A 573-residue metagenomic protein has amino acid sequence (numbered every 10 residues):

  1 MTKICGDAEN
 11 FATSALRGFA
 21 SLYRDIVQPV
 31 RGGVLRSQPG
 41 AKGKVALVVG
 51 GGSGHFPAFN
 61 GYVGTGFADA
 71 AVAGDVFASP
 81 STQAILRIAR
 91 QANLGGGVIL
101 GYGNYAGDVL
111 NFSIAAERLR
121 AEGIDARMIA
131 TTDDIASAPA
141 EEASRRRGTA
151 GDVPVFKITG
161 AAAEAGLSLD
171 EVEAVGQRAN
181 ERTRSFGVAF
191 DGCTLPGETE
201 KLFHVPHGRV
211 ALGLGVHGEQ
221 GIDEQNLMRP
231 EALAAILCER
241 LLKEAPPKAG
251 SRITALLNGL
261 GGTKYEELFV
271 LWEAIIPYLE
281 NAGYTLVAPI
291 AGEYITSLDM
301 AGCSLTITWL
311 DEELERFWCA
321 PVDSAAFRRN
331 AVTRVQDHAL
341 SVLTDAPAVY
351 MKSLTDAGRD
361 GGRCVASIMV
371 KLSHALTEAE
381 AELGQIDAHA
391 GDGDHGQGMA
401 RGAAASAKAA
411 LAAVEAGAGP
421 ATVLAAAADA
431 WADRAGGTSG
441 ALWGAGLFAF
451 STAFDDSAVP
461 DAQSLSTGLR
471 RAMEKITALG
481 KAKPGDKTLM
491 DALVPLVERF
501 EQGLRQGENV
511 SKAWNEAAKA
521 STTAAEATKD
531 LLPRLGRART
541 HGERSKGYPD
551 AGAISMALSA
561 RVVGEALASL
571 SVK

Functional and structural regions predicted by a protein language model:
M1-K573: N-terminal loops that bind phosphate or other acidic moieties and the adjacent beta-alpha structural core
